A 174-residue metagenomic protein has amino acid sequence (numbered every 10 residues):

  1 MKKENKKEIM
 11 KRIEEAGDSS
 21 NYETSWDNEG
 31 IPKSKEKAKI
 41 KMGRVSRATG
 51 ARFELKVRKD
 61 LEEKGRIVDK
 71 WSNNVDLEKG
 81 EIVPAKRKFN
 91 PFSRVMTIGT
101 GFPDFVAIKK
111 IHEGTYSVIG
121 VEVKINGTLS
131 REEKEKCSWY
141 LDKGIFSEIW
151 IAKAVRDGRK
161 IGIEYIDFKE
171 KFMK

Functional and structural regions predicted by a protein language model:
M1-A85: Interdomain/boundary linker segments immediately adjacent to catalytic/signaling cores
R44, A48-R58, R131-K174: Domain-level recognition of nuclease-like catalytic cores that cleave nucleotide substrates
S46, W71-H112: Active-site metal-binding core of divalent-cation-utilizing nuclease and nuclease-like domains
L61, D104-K109, G114-G127: Conserved catalytic cores of phosphodiester-cleaving nucleases, focusing on short active-site segments
D69, V121, W150-A152: Hydrophobic/aromatic beta-strand patches that form the interior of the parallel beta-sheet core in alpha/beta enzyme
S72, K124, K153-V155: Residues at the C-termini of beta-strands that transition into short coil/loop
V75, G127, R156-G158: Residue-level detector of flexible, active-site-proximal loop/helix-junction positions within diverse enzyme catalytic
M96-G99, G114-I119, N126-S138: Active-site-adjacent loop/helix micro-motif of nuclease/hydrolase catalytic cores
